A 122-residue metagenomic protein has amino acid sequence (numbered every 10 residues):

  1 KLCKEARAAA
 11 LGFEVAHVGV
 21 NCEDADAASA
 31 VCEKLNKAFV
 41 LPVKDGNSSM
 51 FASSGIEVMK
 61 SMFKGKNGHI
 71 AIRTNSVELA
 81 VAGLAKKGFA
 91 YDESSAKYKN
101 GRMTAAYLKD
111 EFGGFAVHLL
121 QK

Functional and structural regions predicted by a protein language model:
K1-V20, K37, L41-G46, M50-K60 (+1 more regions): Vicinal oxygen chelate
C22-E23, T74: Conserved aromatic
D24-F39, A80-G88: Amphipathic alpha-helical segments
A25-A27, F63, V77-L79, G113: Generic "edge-of-domain/loop-turn" microfeature
A27-A28, V43, S76, A106: Residue-level preference for nonpolar/small residues embedded in alpha-helices
I56-I70: Long, low-complexity, intrinsically disordered polar/charged segments
K66-S94: Mid-chain, well-packed structural core segment of small domains
